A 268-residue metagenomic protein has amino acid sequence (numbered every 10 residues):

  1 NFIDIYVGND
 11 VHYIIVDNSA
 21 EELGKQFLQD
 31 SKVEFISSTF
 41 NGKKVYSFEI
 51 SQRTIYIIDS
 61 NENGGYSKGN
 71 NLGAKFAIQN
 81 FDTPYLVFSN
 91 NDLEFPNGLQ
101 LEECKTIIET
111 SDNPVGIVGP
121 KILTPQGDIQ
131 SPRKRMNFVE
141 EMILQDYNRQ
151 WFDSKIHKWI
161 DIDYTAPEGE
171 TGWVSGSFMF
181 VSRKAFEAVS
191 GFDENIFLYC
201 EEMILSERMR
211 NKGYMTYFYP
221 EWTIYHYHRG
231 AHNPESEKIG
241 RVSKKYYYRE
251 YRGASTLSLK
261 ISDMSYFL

Functional and structural regions predicted by a protein language model:
F2-D10: Short, acidic, metal-binding catalytic loop of nucleotide-sugar glycosyltransferases
V16-V33, S37-G42, E62: A conserved acidic beta->alpha catalytic loop
D59-I78: Glycine-rich, basic loop-to-helix element that forms the pyrophosphate-binding segment of sugar-nucleotide handling
D82-E94: Short beta-strand-to-loop acidic/aromatic patch adjacent to the donor-nucleotide binding site
E94-P132: Conserved donor NDP-sugar-binding/catalytic core segment of glycosyltransferases
N137-T171: Short, flexible, basic/aromatic active-site loop/helix in glycosyltransferases
Y164-A166, G172-T223: A short, conserved alpha-helix in the catalytic core of glycosyltransferases
S206-L268: Active-site-adjacent helix/loop segment of glycosyltransferases that harbors family-specific signature motifs
